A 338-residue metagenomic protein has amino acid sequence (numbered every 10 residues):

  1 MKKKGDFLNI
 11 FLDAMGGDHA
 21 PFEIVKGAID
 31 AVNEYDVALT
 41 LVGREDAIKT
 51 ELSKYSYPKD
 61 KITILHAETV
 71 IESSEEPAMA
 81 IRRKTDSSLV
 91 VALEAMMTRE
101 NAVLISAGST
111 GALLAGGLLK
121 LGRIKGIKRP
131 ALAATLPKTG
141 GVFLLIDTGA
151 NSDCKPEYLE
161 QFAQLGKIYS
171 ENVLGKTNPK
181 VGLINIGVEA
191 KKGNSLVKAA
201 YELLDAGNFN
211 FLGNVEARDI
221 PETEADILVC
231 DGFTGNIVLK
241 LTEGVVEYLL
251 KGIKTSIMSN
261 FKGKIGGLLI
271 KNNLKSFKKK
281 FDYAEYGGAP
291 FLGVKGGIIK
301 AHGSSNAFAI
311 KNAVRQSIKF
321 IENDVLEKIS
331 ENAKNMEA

Functional and structural regions predicted by a protein language model:
K2-K49: N-terminal phosphate-binding or glycine-rich loops at protein starts, especially the Walker A/P-loop of NTPases
I10-F22, A150-E160, K300-A307: Short, glycine-rich nucleotide/cofactor-binding loops
D13, V42-G43, L65, S106-G108 (+6 more regions): Short beta-strand segments
F22-E23, A38-T40, D46, S152-A217 (+3 more regions): Glycine-rich phosphate/diphosphate-binding loop of Rossmann-like nucleotide-binding domains
V32-D36, L52-K61, L174, L204-F209: Short helix-capping segments at alpha-helix termini
Y57-N101: Phosphate/nucleotide-donor binding subsite
L118-L145, E224-L228, G232-A338: Glycine-rich phosphate/nucleotide-binding loop
